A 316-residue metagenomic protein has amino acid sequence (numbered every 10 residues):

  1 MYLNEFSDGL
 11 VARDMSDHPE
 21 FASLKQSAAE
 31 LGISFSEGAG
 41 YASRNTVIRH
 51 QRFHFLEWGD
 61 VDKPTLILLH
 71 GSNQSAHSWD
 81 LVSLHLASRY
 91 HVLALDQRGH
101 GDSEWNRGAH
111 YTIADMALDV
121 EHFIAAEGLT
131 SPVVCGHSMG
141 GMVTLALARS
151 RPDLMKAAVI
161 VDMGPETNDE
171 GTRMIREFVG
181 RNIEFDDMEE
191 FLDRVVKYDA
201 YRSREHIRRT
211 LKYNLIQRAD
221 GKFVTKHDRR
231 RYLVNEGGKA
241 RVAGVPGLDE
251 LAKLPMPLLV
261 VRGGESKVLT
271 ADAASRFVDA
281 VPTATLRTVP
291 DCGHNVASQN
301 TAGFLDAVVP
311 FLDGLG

Functional and structural regions predicted by a protein language model:
M1-P64, S88-Y90, L129-T130, V309-G316: Alpha/beta-hydrolase fold catalytic core
Y2-S23, E166-H227: Helix-rich cap/lid subdomain of alpha/beta-hydrolase
A39-A42, I48-W58, S83-A87, L93-C135 (+2 more regions): Active-site loop/oxyanion-hole signature of alpha/beta-hydrolase fold enzymes
K63-G71: Short beta-strand element of the alpha/beta-hydrolase
G71-L81, V92: Serine-hydrolase catalytic-loop signature spanning alpha/beta hydrolases and amidase-signature enzymes
T130-D169: Conserved hydrolase catalytic core segment
R218-D279: Conserved serine/cysteine hydrolase catalytic core
C292-L305: Catalytic histidine-centered segment of alpha/beta-hydrolase-like enzymes
